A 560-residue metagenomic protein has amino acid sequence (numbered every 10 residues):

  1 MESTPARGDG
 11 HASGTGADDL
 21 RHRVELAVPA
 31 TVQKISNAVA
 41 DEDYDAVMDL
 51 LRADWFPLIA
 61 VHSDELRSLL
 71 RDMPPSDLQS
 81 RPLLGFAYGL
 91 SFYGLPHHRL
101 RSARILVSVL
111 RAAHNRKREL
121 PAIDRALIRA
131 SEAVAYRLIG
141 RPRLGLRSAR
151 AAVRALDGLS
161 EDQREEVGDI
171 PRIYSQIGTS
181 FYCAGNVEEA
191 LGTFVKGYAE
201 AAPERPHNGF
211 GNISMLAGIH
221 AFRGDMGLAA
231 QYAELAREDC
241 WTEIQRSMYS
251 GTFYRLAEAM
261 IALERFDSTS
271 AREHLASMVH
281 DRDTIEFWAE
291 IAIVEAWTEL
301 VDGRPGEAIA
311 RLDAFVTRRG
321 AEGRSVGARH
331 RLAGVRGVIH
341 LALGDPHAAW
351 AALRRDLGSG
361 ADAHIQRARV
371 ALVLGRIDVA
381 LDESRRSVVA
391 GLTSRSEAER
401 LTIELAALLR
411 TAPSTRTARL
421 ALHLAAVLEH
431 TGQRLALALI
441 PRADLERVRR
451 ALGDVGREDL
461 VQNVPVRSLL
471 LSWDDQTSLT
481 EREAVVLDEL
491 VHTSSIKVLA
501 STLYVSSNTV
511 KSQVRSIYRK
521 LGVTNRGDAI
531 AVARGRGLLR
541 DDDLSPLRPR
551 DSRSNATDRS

Functional and structural regions predicted by a protein language model:
T4, S160-V167, Q245-R246, E322-R329 (+2 more regions): Acidic, Ser/Thr-rich low-complexity linear motifs
R7-L83: Extended alpha-helical scaffolding segments used for macromolecular assembly and cargo binding
A38, A113-K117, L156, F181 (+11 more regions): Eukaryotic all-alpha helical interaction scaffolds
M48-P57, L83-R99, D124-P142, D169-N186 (+7 more regions): Tandem amphipathic alpha-helical repeat scaffolds
W55-S68, P96-A113, R141-L156, C183-K196 (+6 more regions): Helix-turn-helix repeat elements of alpha-solenoid scaffolds
L70-R81, R111-I123, L156-V167, E200-P206 (+3 more regions): Flexible helix-coil transition and linker loops at the boundaries of alpha-helical arrays
S359, T417-Q433: TPR/TPR-like (Sel1-like) alpha-helical repeat modules
R467-R515, R519-S560: Helix-turn-helix DNA-binding segment
